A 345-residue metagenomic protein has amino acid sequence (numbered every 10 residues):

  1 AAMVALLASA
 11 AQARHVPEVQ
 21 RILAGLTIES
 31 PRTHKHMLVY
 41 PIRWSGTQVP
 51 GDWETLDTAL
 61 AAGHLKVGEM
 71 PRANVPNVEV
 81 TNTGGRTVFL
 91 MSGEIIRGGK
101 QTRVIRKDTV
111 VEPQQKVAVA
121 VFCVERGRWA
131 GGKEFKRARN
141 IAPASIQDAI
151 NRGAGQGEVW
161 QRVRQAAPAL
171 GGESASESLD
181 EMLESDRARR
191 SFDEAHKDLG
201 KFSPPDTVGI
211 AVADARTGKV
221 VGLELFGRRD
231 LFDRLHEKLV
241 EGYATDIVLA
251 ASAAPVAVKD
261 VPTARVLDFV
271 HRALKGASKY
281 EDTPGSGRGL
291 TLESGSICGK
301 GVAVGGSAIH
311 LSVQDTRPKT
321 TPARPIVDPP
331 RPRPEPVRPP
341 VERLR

Functional and structural regions predicted by a protein language model:
A1-L7: Bacterial N-terminal signal peptides
A8-Q12: Intrinsic disorder/low-complexity segments in short proteins, especially the signal peptide and propeptide regions
A13-V88, G93-R345: Intrinsically disordered, low-complexity segments enriched in small/polar residues
